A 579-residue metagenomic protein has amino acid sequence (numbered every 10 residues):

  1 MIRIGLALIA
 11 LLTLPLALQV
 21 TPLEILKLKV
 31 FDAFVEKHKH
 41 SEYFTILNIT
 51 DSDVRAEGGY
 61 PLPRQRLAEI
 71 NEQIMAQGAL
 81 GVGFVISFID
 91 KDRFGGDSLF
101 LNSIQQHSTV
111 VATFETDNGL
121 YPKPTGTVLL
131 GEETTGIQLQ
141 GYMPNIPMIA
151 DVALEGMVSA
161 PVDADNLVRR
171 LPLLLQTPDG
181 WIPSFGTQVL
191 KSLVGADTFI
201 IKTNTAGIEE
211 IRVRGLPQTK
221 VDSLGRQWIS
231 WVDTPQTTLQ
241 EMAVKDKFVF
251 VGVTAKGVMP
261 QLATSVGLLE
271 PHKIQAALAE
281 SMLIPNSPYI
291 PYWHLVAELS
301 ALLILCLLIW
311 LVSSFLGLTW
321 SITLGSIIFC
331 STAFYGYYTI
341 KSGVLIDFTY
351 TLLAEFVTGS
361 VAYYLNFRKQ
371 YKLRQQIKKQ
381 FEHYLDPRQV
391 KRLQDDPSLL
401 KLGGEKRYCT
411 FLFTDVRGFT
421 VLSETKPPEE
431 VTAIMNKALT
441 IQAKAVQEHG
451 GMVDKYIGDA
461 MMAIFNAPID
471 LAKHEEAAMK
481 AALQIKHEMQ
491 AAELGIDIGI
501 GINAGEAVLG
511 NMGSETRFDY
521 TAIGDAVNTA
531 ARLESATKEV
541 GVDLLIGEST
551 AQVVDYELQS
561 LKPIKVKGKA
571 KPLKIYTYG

Functional and structural regions predicted by a protein language model:
I2-R214, V244-T319: Non-transmembrane functional regions of envelope-associated proteins
A56-G59, P260-S265, S423-K426, F465-I469 (+1 more regions): Short acidic, glycine/proline-rich loop/turn micro-motifs
P291-L365: Transmembrane alpha-helical segments that form the functional core of multipass membrane systems
Y350-K406: Regulatory cytosolic signal-relay segments
L400-K480, Y520: Catalytic NTP-binding/metal-coordinating core of nucleotidyl cyclase/transferase enzymes
A445-A477, A491-D525, V553, L573-Y576: Catalytic core of nucleotidyl cyclases, primarily class III adenylyl/guanylyl cyclases
E488-A492, N503, M512, D525-E548 (+1 more regions): Catalytic/regulatory signature loops of cyclic-dinucleotide turnover enzymes and related class III nucleotidyl cyclases
A507, A536-G579: Cytosolic regulatory/linker segments at or just downstream of nucleotide-handling modules in signal-transduction
